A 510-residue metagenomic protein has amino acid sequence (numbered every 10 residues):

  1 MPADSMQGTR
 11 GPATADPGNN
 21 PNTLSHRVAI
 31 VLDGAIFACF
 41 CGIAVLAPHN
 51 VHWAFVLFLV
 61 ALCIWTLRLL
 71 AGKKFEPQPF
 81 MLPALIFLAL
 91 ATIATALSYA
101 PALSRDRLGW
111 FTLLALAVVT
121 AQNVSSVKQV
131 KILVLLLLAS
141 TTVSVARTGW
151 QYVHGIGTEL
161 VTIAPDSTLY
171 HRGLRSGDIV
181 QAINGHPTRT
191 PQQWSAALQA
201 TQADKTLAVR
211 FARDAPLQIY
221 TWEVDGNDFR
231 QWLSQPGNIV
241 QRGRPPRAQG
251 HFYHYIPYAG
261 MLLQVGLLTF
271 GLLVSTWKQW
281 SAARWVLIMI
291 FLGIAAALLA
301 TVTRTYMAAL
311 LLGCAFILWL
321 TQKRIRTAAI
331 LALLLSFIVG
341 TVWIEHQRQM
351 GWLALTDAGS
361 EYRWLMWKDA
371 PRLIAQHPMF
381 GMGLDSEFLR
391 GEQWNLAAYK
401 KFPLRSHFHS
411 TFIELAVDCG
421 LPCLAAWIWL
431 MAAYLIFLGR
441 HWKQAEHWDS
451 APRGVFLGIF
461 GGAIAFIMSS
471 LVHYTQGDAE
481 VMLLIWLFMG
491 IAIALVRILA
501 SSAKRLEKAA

Functional and structural regions predicted by a protein language model:
M1-L103, A115-L138, S176-G177, A182-H186 (+4 more regions): Transmembrane signal-anchor hairpin modules in multi-pass inner-membrane enzymes, especially those that act on
V60-T66, L267-L268, L310-L311, R326 (+3 more regions): Transmembrane alpha-helices of multi-pass inner-membrane enzymes
A91-T95, K128-G157, V209-G237, A296: Hydrophobic alpha-helical transmembrane segments
A115-A117, Q122, G266-E345: Hydrophobic alpha-helical segments of polytopic membrane proteins
A139, A146-G157, A300-T301, L318-S360 (+2 more regions): A membrane-periplasm/extracellular boundary helix in multi-pass inner-membrane enzymes that assemble envelope glycans
L233, G243, A354-K368, F380-C419 (+1 more regions): Long extracytoplasmic/lumenal interhelical loops at the membrane interface of multi-pass membrane proteins
P246-P257, P371, H377-F380, K401-L438 (+1 more regions): A conserved mid-to-late transmembrane alpha helix and its immediate loop/hinge that forms the functional core
L273, L421-I464: Hydrophobic transmembrane alpha-helices and their immediate junctions
